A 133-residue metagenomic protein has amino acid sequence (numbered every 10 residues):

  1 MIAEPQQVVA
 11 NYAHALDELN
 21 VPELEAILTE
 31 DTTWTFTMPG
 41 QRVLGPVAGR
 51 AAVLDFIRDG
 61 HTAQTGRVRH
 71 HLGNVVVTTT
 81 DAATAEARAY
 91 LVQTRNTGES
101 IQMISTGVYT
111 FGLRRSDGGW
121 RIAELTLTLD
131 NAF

Functional and structural regions predicted by a protein language model:
M1-A10, T33, M38, F56 (+3 more regions): Hydrophobic, well-ordered secondary-structure segments that either form specific early membrane-associated helices used
M1-E30: Short, low-complexity N-terminal intrinsically disordered segments enriched in polar/charged residues
E18, P22, A52, T110: Short, flexible micro-motifs
E23-Y90: A solvent-exposed, acidic/Ser-Thr-rich amphipathic alpha-helical stretch
T62-F133: A beta-strand edge to alpha-helix "cap/lid" segment located at domain peripheries
